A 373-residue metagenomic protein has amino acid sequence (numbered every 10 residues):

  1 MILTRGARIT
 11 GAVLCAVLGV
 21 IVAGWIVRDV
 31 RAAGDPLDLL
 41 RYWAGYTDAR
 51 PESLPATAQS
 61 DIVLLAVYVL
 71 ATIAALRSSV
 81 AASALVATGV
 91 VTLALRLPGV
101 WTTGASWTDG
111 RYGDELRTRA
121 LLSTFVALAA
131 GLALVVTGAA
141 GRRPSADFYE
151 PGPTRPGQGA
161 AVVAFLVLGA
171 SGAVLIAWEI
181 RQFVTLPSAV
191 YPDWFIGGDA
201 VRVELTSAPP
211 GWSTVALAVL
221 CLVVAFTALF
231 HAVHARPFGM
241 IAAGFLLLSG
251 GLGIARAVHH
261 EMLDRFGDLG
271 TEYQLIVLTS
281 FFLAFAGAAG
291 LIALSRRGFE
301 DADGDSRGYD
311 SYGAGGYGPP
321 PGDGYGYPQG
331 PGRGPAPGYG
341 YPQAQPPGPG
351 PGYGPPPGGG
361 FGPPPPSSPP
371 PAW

Functional and structural regions predicted by a protein language model:
M1-R143: N-terminal membrane-targeting/anchoring modules of bacterial envelope and secretion proteins
M1-T10, Y68-T88, L132-V163, V219-A242 (+1 more regions): Cytoplasmic membrane-interface segments at the C-terminal ends of transmembrane helices
A12-G19, A84-P98, Q158-G172, F238-L252: Transmembrane alpha-helical segments of multi-pass membrane proteins
A16-G19, G211, V233-R236, A243-A302: C-terminal functional regions that serve as terminal interaction/effector modules
I26-V63, L97-S123, W178-A216, L252-T279: Membrane interfacial helix motifs at helix-loop boundaries and amphipathic/re-entrant anchors
R111-V135, A161-L168, G267-I292: Alpha-helical membrane-associated segments of multi-pass integral membrane proteins
T118-C221: Generic multipass alpha-helical transmembrane bundles of integral membrane proteins
D301-W373: Intrinsically disordered, low-complexity Pro/Gly-rich regions
